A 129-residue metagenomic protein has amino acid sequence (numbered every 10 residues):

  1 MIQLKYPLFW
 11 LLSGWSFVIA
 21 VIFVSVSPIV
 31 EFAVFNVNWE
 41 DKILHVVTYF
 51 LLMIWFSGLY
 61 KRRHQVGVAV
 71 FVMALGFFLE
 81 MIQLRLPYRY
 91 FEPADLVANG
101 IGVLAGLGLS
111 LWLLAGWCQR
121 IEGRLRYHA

Functional and structural regions predicted by a protein language model:
M1-F56, V68, V72, H128: "…centered on the first transmembrane helix and the immediately adjacent amphipathic helix/loop
L12, H64-V68, Y90, D95: Residue-level recognition of membrane-helix boundary sites in multi-pass small-molecule transporters
V26-P28, Y60-K61, P87-Y88, L114: Short helix-capping/hinge motifs at transmembrane helix termini and TM-loop junctions
E31-E40, L79-L104: Interfacial helix-loop-helix junctions of multi-pass membrane proteins
V47-R62, V103-L113: Membrane-interfacial alpha-helical segments at the cytosolic side of multi-pass membrane proteins
L52, Y60-L79, Q83: Membrane-embedded catalytic cores of phosphoryl/pyrophosphoryl-handling enzymes
W112-A129: Membrane-proximal cytoplasmic C-terminal regulatory module of class A 7TM GPCRs
